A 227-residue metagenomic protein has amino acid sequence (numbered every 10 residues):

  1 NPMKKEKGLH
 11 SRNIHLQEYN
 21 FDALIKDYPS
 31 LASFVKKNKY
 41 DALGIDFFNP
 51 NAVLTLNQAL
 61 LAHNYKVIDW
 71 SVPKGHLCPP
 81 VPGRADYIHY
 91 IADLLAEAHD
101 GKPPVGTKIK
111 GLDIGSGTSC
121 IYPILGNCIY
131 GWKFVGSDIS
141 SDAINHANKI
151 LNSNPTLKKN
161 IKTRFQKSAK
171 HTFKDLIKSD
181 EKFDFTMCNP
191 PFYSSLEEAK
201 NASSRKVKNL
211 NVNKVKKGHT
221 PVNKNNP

Functional and structural regions predicted by a protein language model:
N1-C78: N-terminal auxiliary segments of SAM/dcSAM-dependent transferases
A59-N64, P82-K110: Conserved alpha-helix/loop element of class I SAM-dependent methyltransferases that forms part of the SAM/SAH-binding
H76, K110-S116, T163-F165, T186-M187: Extended hydrophobic secondary-structure segments that form protein cores and membrane-embedded regions
P104-G117, V135: Conserved class I S-adenosyl-L-methionine
T118-W132: Conserved SAM-binding loop of SAM-dependent methyltransferases across substrates and taxa, primarily the Class I
K133-I139: Conserved SAM-binding motif I beta-strand of class I
I139-C188: S-adenosyl-L-methionine
C188-P227: Mobile active-site "lid"/loop adjacent to the S-adenosyl-L-methionine
